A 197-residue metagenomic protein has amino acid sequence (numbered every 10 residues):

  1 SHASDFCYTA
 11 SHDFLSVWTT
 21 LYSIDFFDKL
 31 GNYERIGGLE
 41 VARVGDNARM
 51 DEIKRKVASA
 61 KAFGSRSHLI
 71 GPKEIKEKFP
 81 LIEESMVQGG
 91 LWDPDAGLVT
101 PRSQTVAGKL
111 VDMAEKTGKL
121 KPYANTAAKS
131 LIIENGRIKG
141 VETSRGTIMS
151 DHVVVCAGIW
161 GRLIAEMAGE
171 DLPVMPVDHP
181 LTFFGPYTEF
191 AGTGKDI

Functional and structural regions predicted by a protein language model:
A3-K78, I197: Dinucleotide-binding Rossmann-like beta1-alpha1 core, especially the glycine-rich loop that anchors the ADP
A3-Y8, V57-A58, E84-V87, L172 (+1 more regions): Short, hinge-like loop/turn segments at secondary-structure boundaries
Y8, F14, L131-I197: Flavin-dependent oxidoreductases
G38, Q88, H179-L181: Short hydrophobic/aromatic beta-strand or adjacent loop that forms the aromatic wall/cage of a ligand/substrate-binding
K56, L81-I82, M167-A168: Residue-level signal for well-ordered alpha-helical positions
R66-H68, K121, D171: Conserved beta-strand segments of alpha/beta enzyme cores
F79-E84, L131: FAD-binding beta-loop-beta segment adjacent to the flavin cofactor pocket
L91-H152, C156-L163: Helical element adjacent to the flavin cofactor pocket in flavoenzyme catalytic cores
